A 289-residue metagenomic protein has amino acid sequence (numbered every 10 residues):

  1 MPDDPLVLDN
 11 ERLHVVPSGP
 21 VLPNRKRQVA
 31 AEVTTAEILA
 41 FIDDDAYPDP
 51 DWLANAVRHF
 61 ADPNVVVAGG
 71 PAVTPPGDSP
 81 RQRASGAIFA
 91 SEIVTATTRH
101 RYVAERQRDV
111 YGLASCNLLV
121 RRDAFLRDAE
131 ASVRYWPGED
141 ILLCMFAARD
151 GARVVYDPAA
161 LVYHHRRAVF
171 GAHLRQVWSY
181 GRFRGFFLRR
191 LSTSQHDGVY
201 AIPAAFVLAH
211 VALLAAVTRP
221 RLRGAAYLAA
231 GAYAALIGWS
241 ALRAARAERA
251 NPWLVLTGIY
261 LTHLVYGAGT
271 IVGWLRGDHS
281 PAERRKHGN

Functional and structural regions predicted by a protein language model:
M1-V21: Acidic donor-binding segment of Leloir-type glycosyltransferases
S18-T34, N55, A104, R108: Glycine-rich, basic loop-to-helix element that forms the pyrophosphate-binding segment of sugar-nucleotide handling
T35-A36, A114-R127: Conserved nucleotide-sugar donor-binding and metal-coordinating catalytic region shared by glycosyltransferases
L39: Short aromatic/hydrophobic "clamp" motif used to bind/position activated sugar donors
P50-R83, A87: Conserved donor NDP-sugar-binding/catalytic core segment of glycosyltransferases
T74, T95-L119, R134-W136, L142 (+2 more regions): A recurrent flexible, glycine/aromatic-enriched loop bordering the glycosyltransferase active site that acts as
L126, R134-Q195: Catalytic donor/gating beta->alpha subdomain of glycosyltransferases that bind UDP-sugars
F206-S280: Membrane-embedded multi-pass helical conduit in multi-pass membrane proteins, especially envelope-biosynthetic
